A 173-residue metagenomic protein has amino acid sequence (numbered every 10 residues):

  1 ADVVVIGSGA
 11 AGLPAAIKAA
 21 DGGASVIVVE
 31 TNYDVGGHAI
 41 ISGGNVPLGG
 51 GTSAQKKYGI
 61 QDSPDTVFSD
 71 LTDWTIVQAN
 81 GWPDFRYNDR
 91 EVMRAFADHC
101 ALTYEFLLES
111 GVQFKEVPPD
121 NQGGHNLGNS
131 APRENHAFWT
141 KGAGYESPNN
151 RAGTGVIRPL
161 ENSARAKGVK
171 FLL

Functional and structural regions predicted by a protein language model:
A1-A11, I27: Beta1/beta-strand and adjacent pyrophosphate-binding region of the FAD-binding site in flavoprotein oxidoreductases
G9, G22, A164-K167: Extracytoplasmic low-complexity repetitive segments enriched in small/polar residues
A16, A20: Gly/Ala-rich phosphate-binding loop of Rossmann-like dinucleotide-binding domains, activating on the conserved
D21-S42: Glycine-rich FAD pyrophosphate-binding loop
T31-D34, V46, G51, P119: Short, ordered loop/turn segments at secondary-structure junctions
I41-D73: N-terminal glycine-rich dinucleotide-binding loop that anchors FAD/FMN and/or NAD(P) in oxidoreductases
K56-K57, Q78-A95, Y145-S147: Second-shell loop/turn segments in exported
V92-L173: Conserved redox-cofactor binding core of oxidoreductases
